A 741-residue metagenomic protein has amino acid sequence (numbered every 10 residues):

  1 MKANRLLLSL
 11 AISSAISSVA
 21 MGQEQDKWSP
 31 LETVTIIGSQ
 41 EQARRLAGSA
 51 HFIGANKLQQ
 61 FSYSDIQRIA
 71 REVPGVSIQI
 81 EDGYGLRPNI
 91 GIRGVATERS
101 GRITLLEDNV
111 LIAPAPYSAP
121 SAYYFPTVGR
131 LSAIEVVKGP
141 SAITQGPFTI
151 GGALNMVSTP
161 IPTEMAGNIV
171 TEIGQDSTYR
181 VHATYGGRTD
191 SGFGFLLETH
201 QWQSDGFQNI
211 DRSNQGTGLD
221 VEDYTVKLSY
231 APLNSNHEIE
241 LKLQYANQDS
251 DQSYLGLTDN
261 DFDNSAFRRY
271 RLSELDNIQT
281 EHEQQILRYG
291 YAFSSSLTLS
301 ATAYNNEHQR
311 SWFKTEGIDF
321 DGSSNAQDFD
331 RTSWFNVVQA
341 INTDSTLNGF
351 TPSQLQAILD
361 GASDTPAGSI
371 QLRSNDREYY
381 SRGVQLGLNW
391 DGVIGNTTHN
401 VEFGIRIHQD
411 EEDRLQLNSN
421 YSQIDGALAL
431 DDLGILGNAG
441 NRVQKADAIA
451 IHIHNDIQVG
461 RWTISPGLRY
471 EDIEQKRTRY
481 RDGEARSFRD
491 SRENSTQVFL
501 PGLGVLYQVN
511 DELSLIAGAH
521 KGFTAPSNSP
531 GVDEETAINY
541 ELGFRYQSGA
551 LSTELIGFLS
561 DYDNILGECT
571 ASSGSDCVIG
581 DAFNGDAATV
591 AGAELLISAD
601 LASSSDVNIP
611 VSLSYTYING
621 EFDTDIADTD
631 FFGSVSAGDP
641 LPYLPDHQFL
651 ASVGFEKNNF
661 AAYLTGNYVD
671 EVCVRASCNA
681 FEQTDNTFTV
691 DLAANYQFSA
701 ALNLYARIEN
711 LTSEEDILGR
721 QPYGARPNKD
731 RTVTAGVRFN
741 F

Functional and structural regions predicted by a protein language model:
E24, W390, G395-N396, Q458-I464 (+5 more regions): Gram-negative outer-membrane beta-barrel transporters
P30-F61, L86-N89, I103: N-terminal periplasmic "start-of-domain" segments of outer-membrane beta-barrel proteins
Q67, R71-V110, P114: Extracytoplasmic beta-strand/coil segments of soluble accessory domains associated with Gram-negative outer-membrane
V110-K138: Short acidic/polar hinge/loop motifs at secondary-structure boundaries that mediate gating or recognition
A166, I173-Q203, R212-S253, N277-S294 (+1 more regions): Transmembrane beta-barrel wall of Gram-negative outer-membrane proteins
E238-I239, E281-Y480: Face-selective signature of the C-terminal outer-membrane beta-barrel domain
G290-A292, T298-E316, Q508, S514-G518 (+3 more regions): Membrane-embedded beta-barrel scaffold of Gram-negative outer-membrane proteins
Y379, D391, G395-D410, A439-Y562 (+3 more regions): Structural signature of Gram-negative outer-membrane beta-barrels, strongest in the C-terminal barrel of TonB-dependent
